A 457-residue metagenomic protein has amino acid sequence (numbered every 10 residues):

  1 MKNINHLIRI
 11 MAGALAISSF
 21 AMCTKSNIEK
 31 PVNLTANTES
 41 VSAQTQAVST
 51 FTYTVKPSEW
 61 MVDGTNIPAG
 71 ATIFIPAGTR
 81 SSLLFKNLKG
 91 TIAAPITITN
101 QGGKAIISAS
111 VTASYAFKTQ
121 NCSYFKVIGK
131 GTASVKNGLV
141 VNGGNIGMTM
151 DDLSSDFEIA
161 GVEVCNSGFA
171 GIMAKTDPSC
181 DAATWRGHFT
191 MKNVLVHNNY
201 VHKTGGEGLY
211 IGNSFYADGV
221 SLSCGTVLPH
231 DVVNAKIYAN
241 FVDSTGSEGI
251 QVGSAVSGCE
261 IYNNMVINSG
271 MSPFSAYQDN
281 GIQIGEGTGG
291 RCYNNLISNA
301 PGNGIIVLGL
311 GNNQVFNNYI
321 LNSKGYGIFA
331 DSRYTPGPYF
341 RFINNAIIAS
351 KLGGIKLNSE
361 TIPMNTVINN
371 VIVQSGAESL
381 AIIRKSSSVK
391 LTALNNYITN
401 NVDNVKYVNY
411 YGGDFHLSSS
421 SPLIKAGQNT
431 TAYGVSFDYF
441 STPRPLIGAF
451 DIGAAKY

Functional and structural regions predicted by a protein language model:
K2-I4, G13-T50: Bacterial Sec-dependent N-terminal signal peptides
V41-T91, S421, F440-P445, D451: Acidic Gly/Asp/Thr-rich repetitive segments characteristic of extracellular carbohydrate-active and adhesion proteins
T65-P68, R80-T97, I106-K130, V140-D156 (+1 more regions): Extracellular beta-strand-rich solenoid/capping regions of secreted or surface-exposed proteins that bind or remodel
T72, P76, P95, T99-K104 (+11 more regions): Right-handed parallel beta-helix
I75, F85, N100, I107-S108 (+13 more regions): Extracellular beta-strand solenoids
S82, S114-A116, Y124, G138 (+11 more regions): Structural detector of coil-to-beta-strand junctions
V405-N429: Short catalytic/signature loops enriched in Gly
P422-Y457: Surface beta-loop-beta hairpin patches that serve as ligand-binding interfaces in beta-rich domains
